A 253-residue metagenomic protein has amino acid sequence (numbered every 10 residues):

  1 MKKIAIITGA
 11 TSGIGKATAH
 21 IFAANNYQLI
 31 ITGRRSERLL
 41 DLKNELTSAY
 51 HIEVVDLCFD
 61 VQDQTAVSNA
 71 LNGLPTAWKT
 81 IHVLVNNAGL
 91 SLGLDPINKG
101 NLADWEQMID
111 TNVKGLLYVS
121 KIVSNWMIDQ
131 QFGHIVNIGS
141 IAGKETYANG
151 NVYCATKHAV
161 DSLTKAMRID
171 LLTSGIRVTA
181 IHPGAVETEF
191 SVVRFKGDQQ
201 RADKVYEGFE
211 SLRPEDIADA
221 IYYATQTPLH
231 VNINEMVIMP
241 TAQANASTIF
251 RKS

Functional and structural regions predicted by a protein language model:
T11-G13: Conserved glycine-rich cofactor-binding loop
Y27-D41: Conserved glycine-rich Rossmann-like NAD(P)H-binding loop of the short-chain dehydrogenase/reductase
S36-E37, C58-N69, L102: The beta1-alpha1 cofactor-binding region of Rossmann-like NAD(H)/NADP(H)-dependent oxidoreductases
D95-I97, D104-I109: Substrate-binding pocket helix/loop in short-chain dehydrogenase/reductase
S120, T156: Active-site helix of classical SDR
S140: Residue(s) in the substrate-gating loop at a strand-loop-helix junction that position the organic substrate next
A180-I181, T188, Q200-S247: C-terminal helical subdomain
